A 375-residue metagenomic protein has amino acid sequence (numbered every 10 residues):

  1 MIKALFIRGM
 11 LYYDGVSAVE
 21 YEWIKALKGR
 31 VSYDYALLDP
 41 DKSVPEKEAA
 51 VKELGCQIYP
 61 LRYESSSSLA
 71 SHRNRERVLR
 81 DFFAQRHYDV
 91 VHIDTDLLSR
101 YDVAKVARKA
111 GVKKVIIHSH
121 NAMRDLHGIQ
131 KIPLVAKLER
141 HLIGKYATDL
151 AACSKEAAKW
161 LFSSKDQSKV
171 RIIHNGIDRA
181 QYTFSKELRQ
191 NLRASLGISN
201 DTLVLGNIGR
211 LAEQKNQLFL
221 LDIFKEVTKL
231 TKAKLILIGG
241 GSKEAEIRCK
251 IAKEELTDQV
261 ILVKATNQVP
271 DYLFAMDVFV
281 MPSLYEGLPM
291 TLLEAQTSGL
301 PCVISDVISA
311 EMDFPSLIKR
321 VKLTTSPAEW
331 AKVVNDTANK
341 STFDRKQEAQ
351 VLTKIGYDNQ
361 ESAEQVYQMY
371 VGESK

Functional and structural regions predicted by a protein language model:
F6-N74, G241-E244, M369: N-terminal strand-loop element at the rim of the active site of nucleotide-sugar-dependent glycosyltransferases
D14-K25, L203, N207-T228, S242-R248: A conserved mid-protein helix/loop that constitutes part of the nucleotide-sugar donor-binding site
L37, P301-S305, A310: Short hydrophobic beta-strand element within catalytic cores of glycosyltransferases and related nucleotide-activated
A70, K159-S164, H174-S195, N200-D201 (+1 more regions): Acidic anion/phosphate-binding donor-loop and adjacent secondary structure in glycosyltransferase catalytic cores
V91-V112, S119, M123-R124: An aromatic- and histidine-rich active-site surface loop
D96, A265, L284: Aromatic "clamp/platform" in nucleotide-sugar-dependent glycosyltransferases that forms part of the donor/acceptor
K243-E246, T257-T266, Y272: Active-site donor-binding acidic/aromatic loop of nucleotide-activated sugar and phosphosugar transferases involved
E311-N339: Change "using UDP/GDP/dTDP sugars" to "using nucleotide sugars
